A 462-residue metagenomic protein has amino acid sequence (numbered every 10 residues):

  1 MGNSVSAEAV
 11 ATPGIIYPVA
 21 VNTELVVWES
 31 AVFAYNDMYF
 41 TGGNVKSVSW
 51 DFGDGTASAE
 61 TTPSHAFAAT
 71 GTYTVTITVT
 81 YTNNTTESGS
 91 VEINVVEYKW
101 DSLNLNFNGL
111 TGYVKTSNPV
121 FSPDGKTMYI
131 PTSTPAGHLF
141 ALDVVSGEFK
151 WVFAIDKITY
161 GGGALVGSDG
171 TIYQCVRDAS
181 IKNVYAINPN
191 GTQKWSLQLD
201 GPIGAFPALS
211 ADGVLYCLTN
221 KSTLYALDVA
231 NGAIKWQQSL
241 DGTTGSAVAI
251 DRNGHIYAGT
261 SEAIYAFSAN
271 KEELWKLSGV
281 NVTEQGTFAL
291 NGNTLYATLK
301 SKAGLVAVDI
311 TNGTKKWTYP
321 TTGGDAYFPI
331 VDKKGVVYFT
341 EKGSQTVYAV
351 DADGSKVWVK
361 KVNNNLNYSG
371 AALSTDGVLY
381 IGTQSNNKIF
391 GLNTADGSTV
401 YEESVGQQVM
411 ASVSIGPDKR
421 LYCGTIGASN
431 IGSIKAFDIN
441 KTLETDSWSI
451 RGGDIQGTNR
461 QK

Functional and structural regions predicted by a protein language model:
G2-E97: Extracellular/lumenal mature domains of secreted and surface-exposed proteins
V96-K462: Extracytoplasmic/lumenal domain signature
